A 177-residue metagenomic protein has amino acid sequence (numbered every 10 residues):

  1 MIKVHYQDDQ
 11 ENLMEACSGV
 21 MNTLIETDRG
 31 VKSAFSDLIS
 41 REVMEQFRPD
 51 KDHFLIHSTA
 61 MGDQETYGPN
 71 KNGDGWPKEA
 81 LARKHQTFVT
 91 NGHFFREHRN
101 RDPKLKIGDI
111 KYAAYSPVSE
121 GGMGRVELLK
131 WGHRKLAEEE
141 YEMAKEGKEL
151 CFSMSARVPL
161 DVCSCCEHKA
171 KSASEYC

Functional and structural regions predicted by a protein language model:
M1-C177: Signature of dsDNA virion morphogenesis modules
